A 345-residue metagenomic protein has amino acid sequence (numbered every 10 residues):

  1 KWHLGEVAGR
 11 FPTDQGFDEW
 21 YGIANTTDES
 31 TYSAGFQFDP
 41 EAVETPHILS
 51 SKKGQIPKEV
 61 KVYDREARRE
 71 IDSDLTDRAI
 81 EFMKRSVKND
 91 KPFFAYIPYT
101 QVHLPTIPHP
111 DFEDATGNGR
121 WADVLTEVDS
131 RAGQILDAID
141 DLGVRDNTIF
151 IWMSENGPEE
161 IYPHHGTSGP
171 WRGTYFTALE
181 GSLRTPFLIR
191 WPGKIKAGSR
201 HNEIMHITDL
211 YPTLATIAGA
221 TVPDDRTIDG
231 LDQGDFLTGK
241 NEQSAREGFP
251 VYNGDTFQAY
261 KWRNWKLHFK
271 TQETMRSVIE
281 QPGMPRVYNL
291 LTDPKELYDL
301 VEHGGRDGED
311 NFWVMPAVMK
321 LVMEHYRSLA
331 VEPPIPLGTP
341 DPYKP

Functional and structural regions predicted by a protein language model:
K1-R10, I23-T26, A95-P105, W152-P158 (+3 more regions): Short, solvent-exposed turn/loop segments enriched in Gly/Ser/Thr/Pro and often Arg
L4-K91, Y99-P108, P282-G283: Formylglycine-dependent
V7-G16, P105-P108, D114-V124, D137-K194 (+2 more regions): Histidine-centered active-site microenvironments of extracellular/periplasmic hydrolases and transferases
Q15-D18, K88-A95, V144-F150, R184-T185 (+2 more regions): Loop/turn elements at helix/coil->beta-strand transitions in domains of secreted/extracellular proteins
E19, A24-E29, P158-E180, I195-E203 (+2 more regions): C-terminal cap/loop subdomain of S1 sulfatases and analogous C-terminal strand-loop tails that border
K53-D64, P110-A115, R190-I195, P294-V301: Short glycine/proline-rich turn/loop motifs
E70-V87, P110-T148, W313-P316: A long, amphipathic alpha-helix that forms part of the scaffold/cap immediately adjacent to metal-dependent active
A79, L210, W262, L267 (+3 more regions): Long, internal low-complexity/basic segments
